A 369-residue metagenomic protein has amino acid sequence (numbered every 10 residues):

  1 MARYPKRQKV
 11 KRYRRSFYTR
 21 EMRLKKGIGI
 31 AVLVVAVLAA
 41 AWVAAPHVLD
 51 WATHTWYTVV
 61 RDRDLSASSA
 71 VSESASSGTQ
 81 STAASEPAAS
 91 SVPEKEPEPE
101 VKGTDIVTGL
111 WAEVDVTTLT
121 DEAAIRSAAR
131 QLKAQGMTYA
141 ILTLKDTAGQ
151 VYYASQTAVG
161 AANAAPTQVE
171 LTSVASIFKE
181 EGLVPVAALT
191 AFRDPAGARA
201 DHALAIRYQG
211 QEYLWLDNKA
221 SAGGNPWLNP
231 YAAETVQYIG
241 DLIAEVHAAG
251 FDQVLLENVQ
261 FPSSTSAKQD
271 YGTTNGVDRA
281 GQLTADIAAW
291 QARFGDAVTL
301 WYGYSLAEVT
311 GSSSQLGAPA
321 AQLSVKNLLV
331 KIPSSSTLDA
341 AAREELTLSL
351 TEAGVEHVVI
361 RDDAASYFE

Functional and structural regions predicted by a protein language model:
M1-G27: N-terminal Lys/Arg-rich, disordered targeting/topogenic segments
I28-P46: Hydrophobic membrane-insertion alpha-helices, especially the h-region of bacterial N-terminal signal peptides
A44-T53, A320-E369: Substrate-binding cleft of secreted/luminal carbohydrate-active enzymes
D50-V107: N-terminal, intrinsically disordered, polar/charged segments of Gram-positive cell-envelope systems that serve as
P93, D146-T190, S264-T299: Aromatic-lined substrate-binding rim segments of carbohydrate-active enzymes
K102-A112, T117, F192-A244: Active-site-adjacent "subsite" loops/lids of carbohydrate-active enzymes
A123-V151, E245-E257, A320-V330: Catalytic domains of carbohydrate-active enzymes, especially glycoside hydrolases
V186-R193, V254-N258, V277-L316, V355-A364: Aromatic-lined carbohydrate-recognition surfaces of secreted/lumenal glycan-active proteins
